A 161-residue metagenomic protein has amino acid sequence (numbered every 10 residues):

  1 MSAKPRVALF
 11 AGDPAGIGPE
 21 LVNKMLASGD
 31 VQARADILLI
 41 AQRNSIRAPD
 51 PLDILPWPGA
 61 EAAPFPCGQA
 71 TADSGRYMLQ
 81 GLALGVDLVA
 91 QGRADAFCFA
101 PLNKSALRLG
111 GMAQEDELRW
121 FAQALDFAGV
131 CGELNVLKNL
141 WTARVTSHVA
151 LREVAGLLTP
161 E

Functional and structural regions predicted by a protein language model:
M1-R119, L157-E161: Contiguous, glycine/small-aliphatic-enriched amphipathic segments in soluble metabolic enzymes
A27, K138-W141, V154: Solvent-exposed, non-transmembrane amphipathic alpha-helical segments
A33, E117-A143: A phosphate-binding glycine/aspartate-rich beta-alpha loop in the early core of alpha/beta enzymes
P49-G59, V136-H148: Short coil-to-beta-strand
V89, G111, L125-G129, V149: Short, well-ordered alpha-helical segments in soluble proteins
L102-K104, M112, N139-L140, S147-L151: Short acidic/polar capping segments at secondary-structure boundaries
R144-E161: Glycine-rich phosphate/diphosphate-binding loop of Rossmann-like nucleotide-binding domains
